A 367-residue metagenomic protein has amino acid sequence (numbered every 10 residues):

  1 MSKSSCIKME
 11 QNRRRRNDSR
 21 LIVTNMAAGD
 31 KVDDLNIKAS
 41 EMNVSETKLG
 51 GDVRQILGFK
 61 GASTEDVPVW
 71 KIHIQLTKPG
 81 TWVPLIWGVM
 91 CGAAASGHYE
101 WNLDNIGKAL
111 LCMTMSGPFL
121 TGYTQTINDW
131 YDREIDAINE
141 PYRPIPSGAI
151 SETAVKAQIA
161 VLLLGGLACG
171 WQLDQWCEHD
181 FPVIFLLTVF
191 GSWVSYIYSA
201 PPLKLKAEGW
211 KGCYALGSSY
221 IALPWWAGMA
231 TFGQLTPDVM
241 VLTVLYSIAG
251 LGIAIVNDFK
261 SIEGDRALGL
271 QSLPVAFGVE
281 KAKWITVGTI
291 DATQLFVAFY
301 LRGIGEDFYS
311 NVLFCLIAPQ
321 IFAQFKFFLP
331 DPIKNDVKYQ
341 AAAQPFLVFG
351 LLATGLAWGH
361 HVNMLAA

Functional and structural regions predicted by a protein language model:
S2-A367: Multi-pass alpha-helical membrane architecture of UbiA-family and related isoprenoid/lipid prenyltransferases
